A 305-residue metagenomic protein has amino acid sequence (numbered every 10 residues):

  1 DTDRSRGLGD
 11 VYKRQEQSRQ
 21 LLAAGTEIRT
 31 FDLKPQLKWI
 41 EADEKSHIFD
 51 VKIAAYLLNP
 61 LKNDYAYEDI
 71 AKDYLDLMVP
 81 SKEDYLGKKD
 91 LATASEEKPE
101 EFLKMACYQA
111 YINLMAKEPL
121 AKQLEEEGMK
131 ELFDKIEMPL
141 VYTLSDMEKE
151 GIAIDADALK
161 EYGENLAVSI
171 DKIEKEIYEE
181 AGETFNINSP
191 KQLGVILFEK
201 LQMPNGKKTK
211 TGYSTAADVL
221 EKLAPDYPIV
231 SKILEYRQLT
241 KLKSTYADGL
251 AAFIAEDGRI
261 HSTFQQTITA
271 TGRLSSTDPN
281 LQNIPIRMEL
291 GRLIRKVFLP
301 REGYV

Functional and structural regions predicted by a protein language model:
R6, D10-K13, A24, I28-L33 (+3 more regions): Conserved "right-hand" nucleotidyltransferase catalytic core of DNA-directed polymerases
R6-Y74, A167, G272: Conserved RNase H-like, two-metal-ion catalytic cores of nucleic-acid enzymes
S18-R19, I294-V297: A generic local secondary-structure boundary/capping motif
I40-A42, N59-L61, E83-Y85, F198 (+2 more regions): Short acidic, glycine/serine/threonine-rich loops at helix termini
E44, M78-V79, F185, N205: Secondary-structure boundary/capping signal
S46-H47, V297-P300: Short, surface-exposed loop/turn microsegments at beta-strand edges and helix-strand junctions
I48-Y111: Short alpha-helix plus adjacent loop in nuclease-associated cores
